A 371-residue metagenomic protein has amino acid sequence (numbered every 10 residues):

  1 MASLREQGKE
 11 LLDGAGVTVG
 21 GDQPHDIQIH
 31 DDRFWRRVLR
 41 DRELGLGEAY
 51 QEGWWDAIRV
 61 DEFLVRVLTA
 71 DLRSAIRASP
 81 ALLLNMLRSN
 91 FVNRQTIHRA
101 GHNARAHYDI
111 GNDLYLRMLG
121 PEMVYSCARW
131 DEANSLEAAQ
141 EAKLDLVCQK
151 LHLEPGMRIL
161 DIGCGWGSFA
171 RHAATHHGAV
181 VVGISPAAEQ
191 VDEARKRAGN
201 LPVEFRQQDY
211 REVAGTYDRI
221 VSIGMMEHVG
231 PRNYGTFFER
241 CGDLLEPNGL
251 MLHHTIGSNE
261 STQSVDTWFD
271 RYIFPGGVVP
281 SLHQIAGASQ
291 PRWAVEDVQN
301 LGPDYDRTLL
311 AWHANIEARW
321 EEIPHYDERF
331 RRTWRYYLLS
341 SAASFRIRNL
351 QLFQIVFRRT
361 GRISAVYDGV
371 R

Functional and structural regions predicted by a protein language model:
M1-N134, A138-Q140, L146, R206: Feature captures hydrophobic
G156-G163: Conserved class I S-adenosyl-L-methionine
W166-H177: Conserved SAM-binding loop of SAM-dependent methyltransferases across substrates and taxa, primarily the Class I
N200-Y210: Conserved SAM-binding strand-loop segment of SAM-dependent methyltransferases
R211-I220: A short acidic, Gly/Pro-enriched loop at the edge of an enzyme's catalytic core that lines a small-molecule cofactor
G235-P247: A short glycine-rich, Lys/Arg-flanked "PGG" loop and its adjoining helix->strand segment in the class I
N248-I256: Conserved beta-strand signature within the Rossmann-like core of class I S-adenosyl-L-methionine
I256-A365, R371: Substrate-binding/catalytic lobe of Class I Rossmann-like enzymes that use SAM or dcSAM, i.e., the mid-to-C-terminal
